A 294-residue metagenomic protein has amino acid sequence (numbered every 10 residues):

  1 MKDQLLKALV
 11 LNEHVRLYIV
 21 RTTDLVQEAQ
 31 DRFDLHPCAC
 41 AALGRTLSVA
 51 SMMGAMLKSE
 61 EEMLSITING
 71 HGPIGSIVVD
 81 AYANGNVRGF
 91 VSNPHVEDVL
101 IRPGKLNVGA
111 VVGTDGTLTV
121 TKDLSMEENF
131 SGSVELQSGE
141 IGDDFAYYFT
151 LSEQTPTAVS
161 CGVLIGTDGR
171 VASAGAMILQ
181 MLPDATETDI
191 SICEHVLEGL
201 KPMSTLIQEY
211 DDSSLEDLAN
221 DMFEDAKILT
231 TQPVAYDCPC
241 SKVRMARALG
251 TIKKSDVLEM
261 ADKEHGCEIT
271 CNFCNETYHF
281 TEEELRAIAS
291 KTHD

Functional and structural regions predicted by a protein language model:
M1-L229: Interaction interfaces in information-processing and related assembly proteins
E198-D294: Cys/His-clustered metal-coordination modules, chiefly Zn-binding fingers
